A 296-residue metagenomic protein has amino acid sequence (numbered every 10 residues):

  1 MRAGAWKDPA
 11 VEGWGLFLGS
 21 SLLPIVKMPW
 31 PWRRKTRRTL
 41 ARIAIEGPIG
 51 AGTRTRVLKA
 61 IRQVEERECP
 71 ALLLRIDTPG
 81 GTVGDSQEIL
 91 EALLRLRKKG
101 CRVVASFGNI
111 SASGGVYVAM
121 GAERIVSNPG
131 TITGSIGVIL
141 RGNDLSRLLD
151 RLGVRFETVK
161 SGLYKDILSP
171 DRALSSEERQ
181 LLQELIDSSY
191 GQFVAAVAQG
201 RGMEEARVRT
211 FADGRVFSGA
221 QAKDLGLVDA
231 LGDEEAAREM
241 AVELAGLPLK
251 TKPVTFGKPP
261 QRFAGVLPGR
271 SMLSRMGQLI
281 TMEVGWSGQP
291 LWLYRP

Functional and structural regions predicted by a protein language model:
M1-G114, V118-N128, I139-P296: N-terminal organellar transit peptides
